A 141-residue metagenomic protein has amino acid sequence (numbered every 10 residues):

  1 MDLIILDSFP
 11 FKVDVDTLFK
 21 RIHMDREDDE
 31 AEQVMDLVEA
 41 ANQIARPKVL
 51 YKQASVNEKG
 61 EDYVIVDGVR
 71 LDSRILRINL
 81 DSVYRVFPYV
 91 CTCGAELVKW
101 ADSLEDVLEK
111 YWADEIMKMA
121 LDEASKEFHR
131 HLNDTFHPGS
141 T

Functional and structural regions predicted by a protein language model:
M1-E109, A113: Active-site helix-to-loop segments that bind/position phosphate- or nucleotide-bearing substrates and donors across
D106-T141: Internal, well-folded beta-alpha domain core
